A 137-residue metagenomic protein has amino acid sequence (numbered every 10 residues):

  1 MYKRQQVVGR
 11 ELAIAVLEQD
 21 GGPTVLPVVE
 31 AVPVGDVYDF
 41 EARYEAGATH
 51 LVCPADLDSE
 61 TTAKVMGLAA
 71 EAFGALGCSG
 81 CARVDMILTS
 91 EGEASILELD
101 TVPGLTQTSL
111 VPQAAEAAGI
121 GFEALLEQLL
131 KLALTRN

Functional and structural regions predicted by a protein language model:
M1-Y2, L125: Intrinsically disordered, low-complexity proline-rich regions
K3-G67, E93-S95: Phosphate-binding site of ATP-dependent enzymes
D56-N137: ATP-dependent carboxylate activation and anion-phosphoryl transfer catalytic cores that bind Mg-ATP to form
